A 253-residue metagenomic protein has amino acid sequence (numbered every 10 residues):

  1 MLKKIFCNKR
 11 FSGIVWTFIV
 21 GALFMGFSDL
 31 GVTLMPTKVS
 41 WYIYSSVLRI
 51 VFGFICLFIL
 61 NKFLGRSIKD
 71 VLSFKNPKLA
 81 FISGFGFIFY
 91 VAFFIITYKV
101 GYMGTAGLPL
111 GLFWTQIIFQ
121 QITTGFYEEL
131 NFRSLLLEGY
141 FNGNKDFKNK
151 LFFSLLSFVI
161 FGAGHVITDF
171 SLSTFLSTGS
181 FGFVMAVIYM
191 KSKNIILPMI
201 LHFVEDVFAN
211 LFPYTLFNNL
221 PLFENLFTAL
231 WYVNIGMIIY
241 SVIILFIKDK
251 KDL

Functional and structural regions predicted by a protein language model:
L2-F11, V32-S45, L64-N131, L137-G143 (+1 more regions): Juxtamembrane helix-loop-helix connectors linking adjacent transmembrane helices in multi-pass membrane enzymes
R10-F63, L79-G84, L226-I235: Alpha-helical transmembrane segments in multi-pass membrane proteins
I14-I19, F81-S83, W114, L151-L156 (+2 more regions): Hydrophobic alpha-helical transmembrane segments
G21-D29, Y90-I96, F158-I167, F203-P213: Aromatic-anchored segments of alpha-helical transmembrane domains
G26, T174-A229: Functionally important transmembrane alpha-helices
S46-I55, G111-F119, Y127, N131 (+5 more regions): Membrane-embedded alpha-helical segments of multi-pass membrane proteins, especially the transmembrane helices
F63-I68, V242-L253: Membrane-interface capping segments at transmembrane-helix boundaries
L130-L156, V187-N194: Membrane-interface helix/loop boundary segments of multi-pass membrane proteins
